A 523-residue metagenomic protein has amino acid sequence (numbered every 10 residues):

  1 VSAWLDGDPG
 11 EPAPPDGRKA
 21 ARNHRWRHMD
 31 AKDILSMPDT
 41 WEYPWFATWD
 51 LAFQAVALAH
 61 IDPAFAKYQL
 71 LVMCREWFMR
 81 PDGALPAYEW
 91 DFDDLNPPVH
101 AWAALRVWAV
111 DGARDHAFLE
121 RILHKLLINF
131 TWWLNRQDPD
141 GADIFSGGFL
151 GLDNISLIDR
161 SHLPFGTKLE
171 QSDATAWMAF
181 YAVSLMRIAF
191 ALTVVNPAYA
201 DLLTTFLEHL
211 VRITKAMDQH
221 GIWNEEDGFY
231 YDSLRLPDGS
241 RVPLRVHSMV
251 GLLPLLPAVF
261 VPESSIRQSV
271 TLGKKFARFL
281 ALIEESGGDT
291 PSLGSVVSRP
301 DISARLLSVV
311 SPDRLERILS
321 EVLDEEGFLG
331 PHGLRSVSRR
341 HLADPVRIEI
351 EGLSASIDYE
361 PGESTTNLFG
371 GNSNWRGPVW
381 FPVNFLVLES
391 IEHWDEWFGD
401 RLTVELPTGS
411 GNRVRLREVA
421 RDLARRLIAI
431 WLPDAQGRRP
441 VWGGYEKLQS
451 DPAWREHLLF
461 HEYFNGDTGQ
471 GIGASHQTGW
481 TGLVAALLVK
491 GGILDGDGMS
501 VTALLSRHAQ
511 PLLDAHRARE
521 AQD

Functional and structural regions predicted by a protein language model:
V1-D523: Acidic, mature catalytic/reactive cores of soluble proteins
